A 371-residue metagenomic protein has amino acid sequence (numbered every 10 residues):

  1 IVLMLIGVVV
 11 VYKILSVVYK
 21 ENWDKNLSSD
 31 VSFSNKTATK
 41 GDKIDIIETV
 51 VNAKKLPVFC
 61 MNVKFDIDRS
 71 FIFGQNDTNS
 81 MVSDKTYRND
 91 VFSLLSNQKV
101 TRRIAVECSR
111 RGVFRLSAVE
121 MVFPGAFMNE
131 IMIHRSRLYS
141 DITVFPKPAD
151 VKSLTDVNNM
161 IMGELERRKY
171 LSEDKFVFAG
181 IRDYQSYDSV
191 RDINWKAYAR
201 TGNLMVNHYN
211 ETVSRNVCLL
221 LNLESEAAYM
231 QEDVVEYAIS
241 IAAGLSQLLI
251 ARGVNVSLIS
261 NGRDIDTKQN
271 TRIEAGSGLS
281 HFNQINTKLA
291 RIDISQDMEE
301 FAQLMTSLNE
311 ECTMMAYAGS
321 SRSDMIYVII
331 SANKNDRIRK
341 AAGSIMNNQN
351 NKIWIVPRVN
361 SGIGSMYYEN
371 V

Functional and structural regions predicted by a protein language model:
I1-I6: Hydrophobic alpha-helical transmembrane segments
V10-Q269: An amphipathic, basic-hydrophobic helix/alpha-beta surface used to engage anionic, phosphate-rich ligands or surfaces
T155, S186, V190-V371: Exposed, interaction-prone extracellular/peripheral surfaces
